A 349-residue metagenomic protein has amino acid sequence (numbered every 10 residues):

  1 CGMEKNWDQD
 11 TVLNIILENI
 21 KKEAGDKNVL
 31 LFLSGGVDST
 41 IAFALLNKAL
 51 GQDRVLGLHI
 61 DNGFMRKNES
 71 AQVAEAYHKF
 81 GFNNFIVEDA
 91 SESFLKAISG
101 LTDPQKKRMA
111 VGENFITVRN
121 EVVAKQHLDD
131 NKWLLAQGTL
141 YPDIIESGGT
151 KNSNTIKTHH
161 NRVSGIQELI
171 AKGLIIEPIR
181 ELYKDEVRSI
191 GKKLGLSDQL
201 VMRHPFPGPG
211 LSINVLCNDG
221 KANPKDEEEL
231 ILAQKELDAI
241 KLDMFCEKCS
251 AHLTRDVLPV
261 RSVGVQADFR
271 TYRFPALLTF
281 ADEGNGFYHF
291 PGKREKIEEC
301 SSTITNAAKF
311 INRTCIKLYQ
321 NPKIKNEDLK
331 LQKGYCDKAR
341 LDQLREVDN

Functional and structural regions predicted by a protein language model:
C1-H127, G149-N349: RNA-binding accessory domains that recognize and position tRNA/RNA substrates
N28, N131-L134: Structural motif
L134-I145: Extended catalytic-interface subdomain
